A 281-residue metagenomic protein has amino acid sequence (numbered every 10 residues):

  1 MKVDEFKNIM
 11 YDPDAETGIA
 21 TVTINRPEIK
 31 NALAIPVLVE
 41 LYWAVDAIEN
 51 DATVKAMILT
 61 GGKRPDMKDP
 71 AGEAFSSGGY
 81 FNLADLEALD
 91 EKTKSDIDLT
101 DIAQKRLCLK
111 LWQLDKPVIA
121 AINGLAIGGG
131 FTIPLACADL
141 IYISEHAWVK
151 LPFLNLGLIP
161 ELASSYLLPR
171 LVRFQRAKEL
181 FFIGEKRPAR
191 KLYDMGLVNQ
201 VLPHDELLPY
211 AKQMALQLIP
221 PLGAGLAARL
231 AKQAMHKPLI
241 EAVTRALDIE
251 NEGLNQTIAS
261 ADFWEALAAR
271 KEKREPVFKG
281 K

Functional and structural regions predicted by a protein language model:
M1-I9, A268-K281: Terminal low-complexity tails and localization/encapsulation signals of metabolic enzymes
M1-P65, L109: Conserved CoA-thioester-binding segment of acyl-CoA-metabolizing enzymes
V3, T53, G61-L109, A126: Glycine- (often His-adjacent) and acidic-residue-rich active-site loop that binds/positions the CoA thioester
P70, Y142-A147, V198-D248, V277-K281: C-terminal long alpha-helix characteristic of the crotonase
L107-Q113, A121, I127-F181, M195 (+1 more regions): CoA-thioester-processing core
E185-K191: Acidic, divalent-metal-coordinating active-site segment for phosphoryl/phosphodiester hydrolysis, typified by short
